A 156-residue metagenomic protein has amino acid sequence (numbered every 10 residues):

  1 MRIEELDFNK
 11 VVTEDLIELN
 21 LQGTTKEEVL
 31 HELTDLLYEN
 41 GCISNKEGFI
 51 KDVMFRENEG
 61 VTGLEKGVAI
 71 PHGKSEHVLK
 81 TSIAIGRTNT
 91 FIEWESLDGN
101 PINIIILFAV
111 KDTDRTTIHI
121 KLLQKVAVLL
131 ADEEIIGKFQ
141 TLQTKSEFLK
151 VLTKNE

Functional and structural regions predicted by a protein language model:
M1-E156: Cytosolic covalent-transfer regions centered on His/Cys nucleophiles that carry phosphoryl or persulfide groups
